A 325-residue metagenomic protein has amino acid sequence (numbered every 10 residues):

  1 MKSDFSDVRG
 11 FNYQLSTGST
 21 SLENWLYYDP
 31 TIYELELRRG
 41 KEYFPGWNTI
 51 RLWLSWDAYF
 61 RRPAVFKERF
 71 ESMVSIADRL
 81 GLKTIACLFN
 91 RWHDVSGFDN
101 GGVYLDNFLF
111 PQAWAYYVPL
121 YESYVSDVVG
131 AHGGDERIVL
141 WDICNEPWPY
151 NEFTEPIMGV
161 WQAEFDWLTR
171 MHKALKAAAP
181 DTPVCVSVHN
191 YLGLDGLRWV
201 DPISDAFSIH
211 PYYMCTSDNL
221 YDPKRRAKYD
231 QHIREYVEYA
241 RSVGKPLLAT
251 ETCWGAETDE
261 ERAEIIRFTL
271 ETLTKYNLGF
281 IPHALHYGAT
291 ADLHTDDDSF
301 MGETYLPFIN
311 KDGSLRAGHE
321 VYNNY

Functional and structural regions predicted by a protein language model:
M1-S204, S242-V243, L273-T290, H294-Y305 (+2 more regions): Active-site mouth of glycoside hydrolases
S21, T216-L220: Short, charged, surface-exposed secondary-structure boundary motifs
W56, N190, H210-Y213, C253: Residue-level signal for short, function-critical loop segments
Y59, C215-T216: Short glycine-rich, flexible loops that bind phosphorylated cofactors or substrates
W141, N145, I209, T250-E251: Active-site flanking residues adjacent to catalytic metal/cofactor-binding acidic residues
N145, P149, Y213, W254: Short, glycine/acidic-enriched loop or turn micro-motifs at the edges of active sites
H210, T216-S217, I281-A284: His/Asp/Glu-enriched short active-site or ligand-binding loop at hydrolase and phosphoryl-transfer sites
P223-Y276: Substrate-binding and catalytic surfaces of secreted/luminal carbohydrate-active proteins
